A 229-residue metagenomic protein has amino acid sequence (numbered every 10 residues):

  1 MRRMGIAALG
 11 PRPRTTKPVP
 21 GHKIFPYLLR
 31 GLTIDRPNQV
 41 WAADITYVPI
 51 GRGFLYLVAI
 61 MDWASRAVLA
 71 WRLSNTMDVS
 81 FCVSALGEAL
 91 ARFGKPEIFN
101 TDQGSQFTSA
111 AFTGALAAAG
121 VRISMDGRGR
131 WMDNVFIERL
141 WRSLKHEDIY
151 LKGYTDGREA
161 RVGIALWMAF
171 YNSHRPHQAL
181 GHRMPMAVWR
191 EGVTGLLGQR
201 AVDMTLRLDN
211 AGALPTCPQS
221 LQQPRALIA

Functional and structural regions predicted by a protein language model:
M1, L29, D44, I60 (+10 more regions): Mobile genetic element proteins and their domesticated derivatives, centered on retroelements and DNA transposons
M1-P37, H182-V193: Basic, flexible linker segments flanking DNA-binding modules in nucleic acid-interacting mobile-element proteins
R3-M4, A89, A111, A115-A119: Alpha-helical structural signal in soluble globular domains
P18-P20, T101-Q103, F107-T113, M125-K145 (+2 more regions): RNase H-like two-metal-ion nuclease catalytic core shared by retroviral integrases and related mobile-element nucleases
I34-L69, N75: An active-site-proximal beta-strand-loop segment
G53, W71-F93, I98, S105-T108: Active-site beta-loop-alpha junctions of metal-dependent nucleic acid enzymes, especially the RNase H-like/DDE
S65-W71, I123-D126, Y150-L151: Short small-residue beta-strand/loop micro-motif enriched in glycine and branched aliphatics
A117-A119, R142-A229: C-terminal domain-tail junction helix/linker
